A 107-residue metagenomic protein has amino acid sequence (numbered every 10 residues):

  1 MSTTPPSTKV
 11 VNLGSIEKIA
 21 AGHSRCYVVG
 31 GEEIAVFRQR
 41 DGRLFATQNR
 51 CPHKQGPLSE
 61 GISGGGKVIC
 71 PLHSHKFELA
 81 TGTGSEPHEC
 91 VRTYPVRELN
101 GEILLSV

Functional and structural regions predicted by a protein language model:
M1-G65, R92-V107: N-terminal pre-ligand scaffold of iron-sulfur
C51, C70-H73: Short cysteine clusters
P57-G64, K76-E86: Iron-sulfur (Fe-S) cluster-binding segments and ferredoxin-like electron-carrier domains, especially [2Fe-2S]
G65-P71, G84-T93: Short cysteine/histidine-rich metal-coordination sites, predominantly Zn2+-binding motifs
